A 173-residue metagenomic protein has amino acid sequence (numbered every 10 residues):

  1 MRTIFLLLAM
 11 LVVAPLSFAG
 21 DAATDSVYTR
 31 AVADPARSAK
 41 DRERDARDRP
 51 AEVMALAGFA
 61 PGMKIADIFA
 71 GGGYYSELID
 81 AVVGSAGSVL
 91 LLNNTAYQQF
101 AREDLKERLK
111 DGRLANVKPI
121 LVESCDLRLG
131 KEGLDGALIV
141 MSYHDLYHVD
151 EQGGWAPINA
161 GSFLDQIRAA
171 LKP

Functional and structural regions predicted by a protein language model:
Y28-L56, A60: Class I SAM-dependent methyltransferase Rossmann-like catalytic core, especially the SAM/SAH-binding loop
G62, S85-A86, L171-P173: Short glycine-dipeptide loop
G62-G71: Conserved class I S-adenosyl-L-methionine
G72-S85: Conserved SAM-binding loop of SAM-dependent methyltransferases across substrates and taxa, primarily the Class I
D80-A81, G154-P173: A short glycine-rich, Lys/Arg-flanked "PGG" loop and its adjoining helix->strand segment in the class I
S88-N93: Conserved SAM-binding motif I beta-strand of class I
A101-L129: S-adenosyl-L-methionine
L127-M141: A short acidic, Gly/Pro-enriched loop at the edge of an enzyme's catalytic core that lines a small-molecule cofactor
